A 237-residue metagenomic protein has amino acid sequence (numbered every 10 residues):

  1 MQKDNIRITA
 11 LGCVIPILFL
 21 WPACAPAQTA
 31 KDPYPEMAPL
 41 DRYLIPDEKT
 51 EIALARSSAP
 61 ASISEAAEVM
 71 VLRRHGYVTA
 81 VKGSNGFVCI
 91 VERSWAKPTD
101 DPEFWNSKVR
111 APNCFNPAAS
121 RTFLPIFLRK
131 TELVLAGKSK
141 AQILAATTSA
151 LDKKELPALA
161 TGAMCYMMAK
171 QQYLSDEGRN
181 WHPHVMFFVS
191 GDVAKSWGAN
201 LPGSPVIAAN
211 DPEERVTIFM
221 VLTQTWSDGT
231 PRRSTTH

Functional and structural regions predicted by a protein language model:
Q2-C13: Bacterial N-terminal signal peptides that target proteins for export
G12-W21: Bacterial N-terminal signal peptides
A23-A27: Sec/Tat signal peptide C-region and signal peptidase I cleavage site
T29-H237: Primary mode marks residue(s) on the alpha4-beta5-alpha5 output face of response regulator receiver
